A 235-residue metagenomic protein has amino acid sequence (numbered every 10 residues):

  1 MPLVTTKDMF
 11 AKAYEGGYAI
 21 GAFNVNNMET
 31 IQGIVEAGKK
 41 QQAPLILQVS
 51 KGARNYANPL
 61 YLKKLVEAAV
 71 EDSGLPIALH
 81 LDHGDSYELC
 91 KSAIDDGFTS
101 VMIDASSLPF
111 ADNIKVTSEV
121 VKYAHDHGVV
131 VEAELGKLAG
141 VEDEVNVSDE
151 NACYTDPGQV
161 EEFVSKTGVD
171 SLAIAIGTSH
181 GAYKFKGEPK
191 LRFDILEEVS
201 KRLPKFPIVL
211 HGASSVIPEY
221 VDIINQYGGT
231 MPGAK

Functional and structural regions predicted by a protein language model:
V4-K12, N27-A53, L60-P76, G84-P207 (+1 more regions): Alpha/beta enzyme core
T5, Y14-A22: Terminal accessory/targeting
N24-V25, G212: Conserved residues at beta->alpha junctions
G212-S215, A234-K235: Short acidic/histidine-rich active-site segments
